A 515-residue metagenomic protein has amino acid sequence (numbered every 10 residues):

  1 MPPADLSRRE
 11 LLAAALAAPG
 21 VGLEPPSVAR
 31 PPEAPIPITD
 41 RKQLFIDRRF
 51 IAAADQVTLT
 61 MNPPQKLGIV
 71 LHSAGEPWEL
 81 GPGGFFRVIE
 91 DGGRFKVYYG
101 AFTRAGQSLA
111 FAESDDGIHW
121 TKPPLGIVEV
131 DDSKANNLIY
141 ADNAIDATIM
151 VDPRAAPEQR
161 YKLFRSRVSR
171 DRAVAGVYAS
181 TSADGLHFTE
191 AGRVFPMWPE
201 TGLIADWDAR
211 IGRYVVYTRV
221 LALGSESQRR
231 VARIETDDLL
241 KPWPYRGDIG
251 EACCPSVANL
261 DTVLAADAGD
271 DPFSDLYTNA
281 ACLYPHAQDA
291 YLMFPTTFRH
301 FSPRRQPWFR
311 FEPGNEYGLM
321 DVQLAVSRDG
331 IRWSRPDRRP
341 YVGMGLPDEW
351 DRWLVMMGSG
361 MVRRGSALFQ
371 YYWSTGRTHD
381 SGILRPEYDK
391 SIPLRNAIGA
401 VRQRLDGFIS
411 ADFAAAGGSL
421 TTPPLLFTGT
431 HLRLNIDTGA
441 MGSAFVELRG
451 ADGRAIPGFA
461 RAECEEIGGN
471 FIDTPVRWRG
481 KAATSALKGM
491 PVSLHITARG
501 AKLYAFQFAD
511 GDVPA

Functional and structural regions predicted by a protein language model:
M1-P2, P25, A110: Short, flexible active-site loop motifs that bind/organize anionic cofactors or intermediates
P2-A18: N-terminal secretory signal peptides and thylakoid transit peptides that target proteins across membranes
P19-P31: Bacterial Sec-dependent signal peptides at the C-terminal "C-region" and cleavage site
R30-T278, L283-R352, Y372-A515: Beta-rich carbohydrate-recognition and catalytic domains
H286, R363-G365: Short gly/pro-enriched beta-turn/loop segments at secondary-structure junctions
V355-S359: Extracellular glycan/ECM-engagement signal in secreted proteins
L368-F369: A generic transmembrane alpha-helix motif of multi-pass inner-membrane proteins
